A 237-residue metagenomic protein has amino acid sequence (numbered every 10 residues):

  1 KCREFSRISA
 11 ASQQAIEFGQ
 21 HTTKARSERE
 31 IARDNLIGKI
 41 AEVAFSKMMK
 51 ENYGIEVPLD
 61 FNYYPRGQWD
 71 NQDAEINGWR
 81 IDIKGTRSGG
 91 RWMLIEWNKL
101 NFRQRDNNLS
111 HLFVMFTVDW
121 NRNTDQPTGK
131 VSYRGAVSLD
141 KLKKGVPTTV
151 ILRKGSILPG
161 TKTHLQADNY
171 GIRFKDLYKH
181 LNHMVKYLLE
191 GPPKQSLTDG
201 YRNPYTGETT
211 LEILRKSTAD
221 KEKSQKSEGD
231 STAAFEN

Functional and structural regions predicted by a protein language model:
K1-Q72, K84-N237: Nucleic-acid endonuclease domains
A74-G78: Active-site beta-strand termini and strand-to-loop segments that position acidic
